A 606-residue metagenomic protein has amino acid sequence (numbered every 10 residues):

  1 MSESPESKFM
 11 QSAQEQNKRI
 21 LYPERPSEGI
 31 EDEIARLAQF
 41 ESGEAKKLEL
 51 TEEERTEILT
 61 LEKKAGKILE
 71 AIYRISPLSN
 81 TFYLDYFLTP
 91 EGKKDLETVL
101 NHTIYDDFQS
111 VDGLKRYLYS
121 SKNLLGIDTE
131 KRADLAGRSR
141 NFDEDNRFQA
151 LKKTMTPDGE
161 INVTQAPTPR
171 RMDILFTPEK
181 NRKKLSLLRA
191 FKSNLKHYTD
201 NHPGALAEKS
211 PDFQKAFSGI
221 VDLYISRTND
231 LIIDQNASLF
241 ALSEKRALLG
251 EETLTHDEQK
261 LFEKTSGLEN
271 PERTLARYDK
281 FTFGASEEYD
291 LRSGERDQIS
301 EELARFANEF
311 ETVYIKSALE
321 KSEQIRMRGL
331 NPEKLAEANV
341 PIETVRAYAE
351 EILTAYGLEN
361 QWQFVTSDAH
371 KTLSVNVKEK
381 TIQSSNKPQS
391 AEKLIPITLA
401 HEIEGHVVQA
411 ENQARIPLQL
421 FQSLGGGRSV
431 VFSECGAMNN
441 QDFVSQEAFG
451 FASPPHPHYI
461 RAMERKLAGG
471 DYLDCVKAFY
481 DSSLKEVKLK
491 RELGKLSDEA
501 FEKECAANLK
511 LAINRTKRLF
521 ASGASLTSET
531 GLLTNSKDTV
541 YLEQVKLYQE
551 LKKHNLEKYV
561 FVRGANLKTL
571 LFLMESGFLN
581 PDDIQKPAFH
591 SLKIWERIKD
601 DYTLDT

Functional and structural regions predicted by a protein language model:
M1-E24, E28, T606: Non-Sec secretion/translocation targeting segments of pathogen effectors
Q16-E41, K47-K180, S186-Y198, K245 (+7 more regions): Long, Pro/Ser/Thr-rich low-complexity/intrinsically disordered regulatory tracts in eukaryotic proteins
A45-L50, P203-P211, L496: Charged, low-complexity interaction regions
P203-S390: Contiguous, non-catalytic segments that form substrate-binding/exosite surfaces or channel walls
K393, V408-C435: Post-HEXXH active-site segment of zinc metalloproteases
L399-V408: Active-site His/Glu-centered metal-binding helix of metallohydrolases
S423-A468, Q544: Post-HExxH zinc-binding segment in Zn-dependent metallohydrolases
F451-T606: Conserved alpha-helical "signature site" that marks functionally important helical segments or helix/loop junctions
